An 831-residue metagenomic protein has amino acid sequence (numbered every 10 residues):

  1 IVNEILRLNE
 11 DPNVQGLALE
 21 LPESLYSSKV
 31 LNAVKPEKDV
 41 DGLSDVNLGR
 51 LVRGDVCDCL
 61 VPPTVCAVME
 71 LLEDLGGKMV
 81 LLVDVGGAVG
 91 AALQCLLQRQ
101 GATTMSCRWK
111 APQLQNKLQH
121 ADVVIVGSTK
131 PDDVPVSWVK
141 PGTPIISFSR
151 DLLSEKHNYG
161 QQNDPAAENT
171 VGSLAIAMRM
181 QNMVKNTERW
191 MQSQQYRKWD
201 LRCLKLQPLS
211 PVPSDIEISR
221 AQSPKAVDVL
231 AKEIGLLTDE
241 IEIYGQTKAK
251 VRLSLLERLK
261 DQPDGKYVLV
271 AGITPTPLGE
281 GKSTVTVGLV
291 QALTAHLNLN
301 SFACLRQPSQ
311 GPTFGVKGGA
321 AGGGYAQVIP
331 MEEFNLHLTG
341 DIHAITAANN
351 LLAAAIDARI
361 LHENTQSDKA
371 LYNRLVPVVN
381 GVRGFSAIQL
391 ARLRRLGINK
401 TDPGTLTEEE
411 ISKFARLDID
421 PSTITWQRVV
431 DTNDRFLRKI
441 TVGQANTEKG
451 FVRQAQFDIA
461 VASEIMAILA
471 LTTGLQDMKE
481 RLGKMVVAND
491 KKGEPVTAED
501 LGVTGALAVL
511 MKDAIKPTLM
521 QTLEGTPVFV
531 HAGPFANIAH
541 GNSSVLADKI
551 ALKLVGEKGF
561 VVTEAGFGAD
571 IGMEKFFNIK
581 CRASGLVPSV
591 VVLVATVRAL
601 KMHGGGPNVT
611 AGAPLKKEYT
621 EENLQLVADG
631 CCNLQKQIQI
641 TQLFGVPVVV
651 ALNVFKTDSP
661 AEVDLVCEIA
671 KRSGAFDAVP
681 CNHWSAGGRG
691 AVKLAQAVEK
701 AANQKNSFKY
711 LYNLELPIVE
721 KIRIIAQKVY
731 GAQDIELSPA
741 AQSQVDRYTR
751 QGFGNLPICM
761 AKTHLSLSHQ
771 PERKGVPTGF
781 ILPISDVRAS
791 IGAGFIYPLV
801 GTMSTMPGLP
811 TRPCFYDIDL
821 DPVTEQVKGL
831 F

Functional and structural regions predicted by a protein language model:
I1, D55-F148, L153-Q162: Glycine-rich phosphate/diphosphate-binding loop of Rossmann-like nucleotide-binding domains
V2-P12: Short, well-structured alpha-helical segments in soluble
N9, Q15-G77, D132: Anion-binding alpha/beta catalytic cores of soluble intermediary-metabolism enzymes, centered on
D11, L118-Q119, V136-K140, Q262-P263 (+1 more regions): A short, aliphatic-rich alpha-helical micro-motif
P22, G127-K130, S149-R150, G566 (+1 more regions): Short glycine-/small-residue-rich Rossmann-like dinucleotide-binding loops
Y26-N47, V136-Q161, A583-S584: A short, gly/pro- and small-residue-rich
K156-Y196: Adenosine-phosphate binding glycine-rich loop
R197-F831: Flexible phosphate-sensing "switch/lid" loops adjacent to ATP/NTP-binding sites across phosphate-transfer
